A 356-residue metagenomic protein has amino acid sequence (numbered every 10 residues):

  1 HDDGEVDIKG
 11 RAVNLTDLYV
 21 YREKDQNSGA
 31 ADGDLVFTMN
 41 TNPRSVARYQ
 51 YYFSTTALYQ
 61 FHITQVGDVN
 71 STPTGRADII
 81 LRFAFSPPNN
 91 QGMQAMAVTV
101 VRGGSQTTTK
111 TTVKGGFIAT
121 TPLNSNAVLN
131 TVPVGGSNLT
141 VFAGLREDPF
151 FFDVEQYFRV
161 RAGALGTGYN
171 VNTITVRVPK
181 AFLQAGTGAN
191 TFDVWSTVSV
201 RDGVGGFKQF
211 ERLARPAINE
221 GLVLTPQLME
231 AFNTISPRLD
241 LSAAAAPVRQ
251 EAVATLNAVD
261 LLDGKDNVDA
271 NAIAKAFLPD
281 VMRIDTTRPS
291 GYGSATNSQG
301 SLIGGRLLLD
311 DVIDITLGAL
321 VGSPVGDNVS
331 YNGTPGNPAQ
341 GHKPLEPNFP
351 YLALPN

Functional and structural regions predicted by a protein language model:
H1-N356: Surface-exposed extracytoplasmic segments
